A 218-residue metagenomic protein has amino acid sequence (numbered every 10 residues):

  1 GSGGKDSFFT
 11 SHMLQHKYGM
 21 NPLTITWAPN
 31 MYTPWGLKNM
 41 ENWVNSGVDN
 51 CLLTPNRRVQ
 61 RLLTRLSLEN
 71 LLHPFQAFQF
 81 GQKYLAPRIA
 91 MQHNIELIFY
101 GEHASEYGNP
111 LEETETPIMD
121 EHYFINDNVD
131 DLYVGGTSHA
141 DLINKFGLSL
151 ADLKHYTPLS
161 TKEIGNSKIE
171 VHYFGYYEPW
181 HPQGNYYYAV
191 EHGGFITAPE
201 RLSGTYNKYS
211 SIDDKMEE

Functional and structural regions predicted by a protein language model:
K5-S11: Short glycine/serine/threonine-rich phosphate/pyrophosphate-binding segments that cradle anionic phosphate groups
H12-E218: Nucleotide-activated chemistry modules centered on ATP-dependent adenylation/adenylyltransferase
